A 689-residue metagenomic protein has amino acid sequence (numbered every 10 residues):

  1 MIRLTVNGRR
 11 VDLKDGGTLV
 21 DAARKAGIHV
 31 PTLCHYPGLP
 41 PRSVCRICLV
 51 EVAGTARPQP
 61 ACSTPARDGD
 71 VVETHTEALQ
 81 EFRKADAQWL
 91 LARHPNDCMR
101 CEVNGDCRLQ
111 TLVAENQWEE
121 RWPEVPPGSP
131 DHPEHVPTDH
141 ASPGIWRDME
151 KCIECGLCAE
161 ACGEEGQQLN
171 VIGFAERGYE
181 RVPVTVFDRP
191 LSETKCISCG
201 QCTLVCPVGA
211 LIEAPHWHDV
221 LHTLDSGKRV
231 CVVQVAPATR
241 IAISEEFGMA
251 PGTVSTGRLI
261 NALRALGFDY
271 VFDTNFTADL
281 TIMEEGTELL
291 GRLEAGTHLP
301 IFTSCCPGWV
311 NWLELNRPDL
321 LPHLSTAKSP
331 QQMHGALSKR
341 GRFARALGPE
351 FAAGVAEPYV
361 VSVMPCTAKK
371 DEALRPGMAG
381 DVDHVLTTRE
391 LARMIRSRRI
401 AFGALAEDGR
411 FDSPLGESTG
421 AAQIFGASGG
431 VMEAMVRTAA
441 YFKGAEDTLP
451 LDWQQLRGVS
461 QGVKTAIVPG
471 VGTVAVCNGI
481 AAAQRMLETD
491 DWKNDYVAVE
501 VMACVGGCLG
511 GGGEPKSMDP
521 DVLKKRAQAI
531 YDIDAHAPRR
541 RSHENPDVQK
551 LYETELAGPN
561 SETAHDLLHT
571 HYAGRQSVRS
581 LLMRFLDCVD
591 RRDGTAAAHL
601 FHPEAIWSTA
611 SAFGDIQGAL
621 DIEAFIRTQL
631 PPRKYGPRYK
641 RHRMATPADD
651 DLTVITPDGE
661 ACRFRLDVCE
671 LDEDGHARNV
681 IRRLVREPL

Functional and structural regions predicted by a protein language model:
M1-N7: Eukaryote-biased recognition of intrinsically disordered, low-complexity regulatory segments
V6, V52-G54, V468-P469, P657 (+1 more regions): Structural motif
D15-G69, A214-S577: Iron-sulfur-associated redox domains of electron-transfer enzymes in respiratory and anaerobic energy metabolism
R46-S198, L211-V230: Fe-S ferredoxin-like electron-transfer domains and their immediately adjacent linker/connector regions across
S577-R592, L600: Short, aromatic-enriched amphipathic alpha-helices that serve as compact interaction elements
R592-S608: Short, well-ordered alpha-helical segments enriched in acidic and aromatic residues
I606-Q617: A short gly/proline-enriched turn/hairpin at secondary-structure junctions
E623-L689: A beta-strand edge to alpha-helix "cap/lid" segment located at domain peripheries
